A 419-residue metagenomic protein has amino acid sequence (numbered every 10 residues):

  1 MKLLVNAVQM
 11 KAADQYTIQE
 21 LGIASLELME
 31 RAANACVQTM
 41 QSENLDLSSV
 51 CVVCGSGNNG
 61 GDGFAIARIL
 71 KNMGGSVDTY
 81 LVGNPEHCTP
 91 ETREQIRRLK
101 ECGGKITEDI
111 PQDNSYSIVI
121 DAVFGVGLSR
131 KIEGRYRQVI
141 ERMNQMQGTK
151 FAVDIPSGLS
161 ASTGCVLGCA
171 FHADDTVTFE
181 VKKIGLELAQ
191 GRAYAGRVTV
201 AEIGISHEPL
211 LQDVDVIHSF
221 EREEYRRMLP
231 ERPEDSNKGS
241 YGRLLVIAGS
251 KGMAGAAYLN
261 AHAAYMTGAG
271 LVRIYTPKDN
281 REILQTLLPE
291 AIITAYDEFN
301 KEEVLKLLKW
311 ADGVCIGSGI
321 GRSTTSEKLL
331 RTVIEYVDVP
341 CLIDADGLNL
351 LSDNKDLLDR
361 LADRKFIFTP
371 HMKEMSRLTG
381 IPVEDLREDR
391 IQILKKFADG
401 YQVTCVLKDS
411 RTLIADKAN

Functional and structural regions predicted by a protein language model:
M1-D78, D175, L186-C341, N349-I367 (+1 more regions): Small-residue (G/A/S/T)-rich helix-start motifs and N-terminal tracts that mark the onset
V37-A122, K131-V153, D359: Nucleotide and nucleotide-moiety/phosphate-recognizing core
G83-P85, I110-D113, P156, K182 (+4 more regions): Short, solvent-exposed coil/turn elements at secondary-structure transition points
H87-R97, S162, R281-P289: N-terminal beta-loop-helix "entrance" segment that forms/cooperates in small-molecule cofactor or anionic ligand
I96, Y136-I140, A173, L330 (+1 more regions): Amphipathic alpha-helical segments in well-structured domains
D109, I118-K131, V314-G321, D399: Glycine-rich phosphate-binding loop
Y116-I118, V123-D215: Internal gly/pro-rich beta-alpha loop/helix module that stabilizes soluble enzyme cofactors or their anionic handles
